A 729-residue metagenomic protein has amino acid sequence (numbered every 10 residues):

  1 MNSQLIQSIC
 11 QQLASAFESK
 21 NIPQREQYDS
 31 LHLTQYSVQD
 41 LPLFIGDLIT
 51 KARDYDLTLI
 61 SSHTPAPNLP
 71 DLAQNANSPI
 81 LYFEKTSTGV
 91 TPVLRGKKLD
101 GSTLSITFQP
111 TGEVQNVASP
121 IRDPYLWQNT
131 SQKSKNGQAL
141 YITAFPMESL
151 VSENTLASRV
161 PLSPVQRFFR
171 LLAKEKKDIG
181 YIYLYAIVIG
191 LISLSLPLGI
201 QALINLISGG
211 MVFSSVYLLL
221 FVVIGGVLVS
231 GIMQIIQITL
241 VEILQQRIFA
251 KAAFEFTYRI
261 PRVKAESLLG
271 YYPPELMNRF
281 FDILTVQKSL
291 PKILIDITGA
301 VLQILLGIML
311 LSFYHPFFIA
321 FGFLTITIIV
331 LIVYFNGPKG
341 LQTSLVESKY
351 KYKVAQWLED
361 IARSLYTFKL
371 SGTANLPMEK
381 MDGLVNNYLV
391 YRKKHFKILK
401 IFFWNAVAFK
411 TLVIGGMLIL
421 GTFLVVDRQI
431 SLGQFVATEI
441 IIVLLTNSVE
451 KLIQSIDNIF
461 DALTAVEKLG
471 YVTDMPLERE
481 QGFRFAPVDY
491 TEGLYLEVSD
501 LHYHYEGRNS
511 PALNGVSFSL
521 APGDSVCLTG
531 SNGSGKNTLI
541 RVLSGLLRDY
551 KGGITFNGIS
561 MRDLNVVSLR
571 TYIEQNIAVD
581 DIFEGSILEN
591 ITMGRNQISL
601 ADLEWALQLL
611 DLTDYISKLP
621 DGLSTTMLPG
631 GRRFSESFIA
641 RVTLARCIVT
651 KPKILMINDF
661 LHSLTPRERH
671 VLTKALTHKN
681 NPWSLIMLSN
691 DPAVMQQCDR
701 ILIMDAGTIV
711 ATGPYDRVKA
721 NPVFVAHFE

Functional and structural regions predicted by a protein language model:
M1-S195, F213-S215, Q237, V241 (+5 more regions): Membrane-integrated ABC transporters
K98, G180-I236, L240, S312-A320 (+2 more regions): Transmembrane helix-loop-helix hairpins at lipid-water interfaces of multipass membrane proteins, especially the type-1
I200-Q201, P261-L306: Juxtamembrane loop-to-helix connectors within ABC transporter transmembrane domains
F221-Q234, I295-V346, I419-I430, N447-E450: Transmembrane helices of ABC transporter permease
F254, Y258-E275, V346-K397, F403 (+3 more regions): Loop segments that connect adjacent transmembrane helices in multi-pass transporters
Y350, T373, K397, L444-M475: Cytosolic ends of transmembrane helices, especially the final helix of ABC transmembrane type-1 domains
S544: Helix-to-loop junction immediately C-terminal to a conserved catalytic motif
L588-P629, T673-K674: ABC ATPase nucleotide-binding domain helical subdomain, centered on the C-loop/LSGGQ "ABC signature"
